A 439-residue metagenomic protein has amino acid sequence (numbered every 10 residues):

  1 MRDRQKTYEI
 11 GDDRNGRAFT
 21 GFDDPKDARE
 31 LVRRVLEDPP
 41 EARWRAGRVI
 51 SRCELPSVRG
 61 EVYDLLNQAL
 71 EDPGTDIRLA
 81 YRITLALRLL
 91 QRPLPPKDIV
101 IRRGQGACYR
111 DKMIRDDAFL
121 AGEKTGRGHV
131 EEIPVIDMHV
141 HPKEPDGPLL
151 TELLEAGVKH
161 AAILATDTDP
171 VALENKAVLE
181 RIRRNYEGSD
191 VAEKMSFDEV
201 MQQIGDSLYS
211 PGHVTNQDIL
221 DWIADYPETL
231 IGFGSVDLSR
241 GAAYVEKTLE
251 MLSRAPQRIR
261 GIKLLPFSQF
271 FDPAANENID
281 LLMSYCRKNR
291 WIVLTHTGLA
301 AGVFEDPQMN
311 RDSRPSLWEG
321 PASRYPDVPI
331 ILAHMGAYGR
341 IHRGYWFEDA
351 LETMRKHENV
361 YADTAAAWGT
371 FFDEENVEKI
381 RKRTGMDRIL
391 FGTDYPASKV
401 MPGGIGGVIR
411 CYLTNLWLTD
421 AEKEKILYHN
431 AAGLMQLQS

Functional and structural regions predicted by a protein language model:
M1-R2, K6-D23, E41-S57, I77-P93 (+1 more regions): Structural detector for internal amphipathic alpha-helices that build alpha-solenoid repeat scaffolds
F22-R34, P56-E71, P93-R102: Amphipathic alpha-helical scaffolding segments comprising HEAT/armadillo-like alpha-solenoid repeats
V35-P39, L70-G74, M354: Alpha-solenoid helical repeat architecture
G104-V214: An N-terminally biased module of ancient metal coordination in phosphate/nucleic-acid-related enzymes
Y109-I136, L150-H160, T384-L390, P396-S439: Mid-to-C-terminal alpha-helical segments outside catalytic/metal-binding sites
H139-G147, D169-A172, L208-G212, D237-Y244 (+5 more regions): Acidic-and-aromatic substrate-binding clefts and catalytic sites of carbohydrate-active enzymes
E187-V303, P307: Active-site gating/metal-coordination segments in enzymes
Q257-G261, S268-L390: Catalytic pocket-lining loop regions of alpha/beta-barrel enzymes, especially the amidohydrolase/enolase/GH5 lineages
